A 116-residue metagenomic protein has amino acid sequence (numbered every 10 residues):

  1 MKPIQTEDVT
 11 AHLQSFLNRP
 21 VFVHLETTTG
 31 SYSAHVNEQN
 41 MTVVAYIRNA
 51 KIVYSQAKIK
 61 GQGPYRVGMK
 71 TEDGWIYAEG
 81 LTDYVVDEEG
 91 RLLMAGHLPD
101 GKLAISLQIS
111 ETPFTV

Functional and structural regions predicted by a protein language model:
M1-V116: Short beta-rich binding modules
